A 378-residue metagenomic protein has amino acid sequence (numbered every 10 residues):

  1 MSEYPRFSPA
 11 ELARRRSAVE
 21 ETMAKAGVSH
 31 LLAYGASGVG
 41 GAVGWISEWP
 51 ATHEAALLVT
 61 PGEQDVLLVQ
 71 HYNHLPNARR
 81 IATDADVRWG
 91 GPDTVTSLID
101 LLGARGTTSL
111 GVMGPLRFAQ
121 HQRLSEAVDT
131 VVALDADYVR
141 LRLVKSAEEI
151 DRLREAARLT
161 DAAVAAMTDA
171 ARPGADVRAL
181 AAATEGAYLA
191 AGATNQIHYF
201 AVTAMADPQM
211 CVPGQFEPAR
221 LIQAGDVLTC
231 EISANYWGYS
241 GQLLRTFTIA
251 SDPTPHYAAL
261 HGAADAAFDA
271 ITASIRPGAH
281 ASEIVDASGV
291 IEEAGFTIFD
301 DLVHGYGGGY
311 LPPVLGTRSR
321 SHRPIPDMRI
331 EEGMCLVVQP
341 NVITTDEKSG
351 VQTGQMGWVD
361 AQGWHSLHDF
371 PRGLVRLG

Functional and structural regions predicted by a protein language model:
M1-G378: Active-site neighborhoods and metal-handling regions in enzymes and metal-associated proteins
